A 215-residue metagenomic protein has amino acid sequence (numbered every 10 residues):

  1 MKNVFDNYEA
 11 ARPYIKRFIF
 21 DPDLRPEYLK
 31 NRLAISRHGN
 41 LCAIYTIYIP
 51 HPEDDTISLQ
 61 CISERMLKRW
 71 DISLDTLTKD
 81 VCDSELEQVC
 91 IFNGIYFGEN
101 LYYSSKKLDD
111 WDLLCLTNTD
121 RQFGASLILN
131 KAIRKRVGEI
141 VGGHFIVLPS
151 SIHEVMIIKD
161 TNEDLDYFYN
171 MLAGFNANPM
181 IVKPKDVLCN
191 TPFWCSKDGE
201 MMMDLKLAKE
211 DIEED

Functional and structural regions predicted by a protein language model:
M1-L108: Extended, low-hydrophobicity segments enriched in charged/polar residues
D6, D21-D23, D54-D55, D71 (+11 more regions): Acidic-enriched, low-complexity/disordered segments with a strong bias for Aspartate over Glutamate
L67-I152, D164: Long, positively charged binding patches that form subdomain-scale interaction surfaces for polyanionic ligands
T119-D215: C-terminal structured domains
